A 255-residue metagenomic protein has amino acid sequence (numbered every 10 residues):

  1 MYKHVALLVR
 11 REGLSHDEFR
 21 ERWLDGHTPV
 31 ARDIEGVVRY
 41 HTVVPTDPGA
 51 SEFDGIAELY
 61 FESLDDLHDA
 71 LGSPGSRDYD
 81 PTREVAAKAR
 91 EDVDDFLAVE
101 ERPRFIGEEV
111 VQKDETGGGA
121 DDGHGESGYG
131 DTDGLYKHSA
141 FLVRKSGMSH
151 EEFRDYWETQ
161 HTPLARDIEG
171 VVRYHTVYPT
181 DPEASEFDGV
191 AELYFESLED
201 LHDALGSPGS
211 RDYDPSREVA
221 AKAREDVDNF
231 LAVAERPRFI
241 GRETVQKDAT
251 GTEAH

Functional and structural regions predicted by a protein language model:
M1-H255: Macromolecular interaction modules
